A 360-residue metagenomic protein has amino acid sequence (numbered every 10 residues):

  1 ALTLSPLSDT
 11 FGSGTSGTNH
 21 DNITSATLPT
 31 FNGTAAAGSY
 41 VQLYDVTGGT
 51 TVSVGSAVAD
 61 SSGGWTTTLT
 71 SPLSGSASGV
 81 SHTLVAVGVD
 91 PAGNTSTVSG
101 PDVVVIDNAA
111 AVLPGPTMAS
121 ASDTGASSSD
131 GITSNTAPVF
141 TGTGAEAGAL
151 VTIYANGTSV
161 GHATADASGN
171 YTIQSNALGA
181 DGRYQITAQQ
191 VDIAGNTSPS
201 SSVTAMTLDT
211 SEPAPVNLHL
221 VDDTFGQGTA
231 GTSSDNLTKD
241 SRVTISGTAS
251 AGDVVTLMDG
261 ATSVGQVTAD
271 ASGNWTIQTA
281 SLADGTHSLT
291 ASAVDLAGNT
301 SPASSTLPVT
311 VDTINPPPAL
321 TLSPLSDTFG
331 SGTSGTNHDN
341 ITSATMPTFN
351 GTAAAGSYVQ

Functional and structural regions predicted by a protein language model:
A1-G14, D90, S96, G100-D123 (+4 more regions): Flexible, low-complexity linkers/stalks enriched in Thr/Pro that connect modular domains
T15-A26, T124-N135, F225-D240, F329-A344: Short, solvent-exposed loop/linker segments at the N-terminal edge of repeated beta-sheet extracellular domains
T27-F31, T136-F140, S241-I245, T345-F349: Structural beta-strand segments of beta-rich domains
T34-S39, G144-A149, T248-D253, T352-Y358: Short proline/glycine-enriched turn/loop motifs at strand-loop junctions of beta-rich domains
G63-T67, G169-I173, G273-I277: Short strand-edge motifs at loop-to-beta-strand transitions and within beta-strands of extracellular beta-rich domains
T70-S81, S175-R183, Q278-T286: Surface-exposed, short loops/turns at beta-strand junctions within beta-sandwich domains
